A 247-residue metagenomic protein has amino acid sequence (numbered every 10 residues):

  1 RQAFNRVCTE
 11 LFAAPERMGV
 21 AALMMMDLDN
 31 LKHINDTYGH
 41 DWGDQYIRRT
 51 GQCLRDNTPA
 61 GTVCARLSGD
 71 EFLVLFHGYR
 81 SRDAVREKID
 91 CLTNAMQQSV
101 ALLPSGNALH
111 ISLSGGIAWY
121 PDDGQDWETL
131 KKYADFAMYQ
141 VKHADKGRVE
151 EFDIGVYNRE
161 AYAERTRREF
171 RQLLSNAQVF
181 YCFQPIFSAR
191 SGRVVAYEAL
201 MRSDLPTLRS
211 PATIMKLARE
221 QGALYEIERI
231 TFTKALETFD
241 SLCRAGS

Functional and structural regions predicted by a protein language model:
R1-A22, D29-P59, A65-G69, L73-V74 (+5 more regions): Conserved long alpha-helical elements within nucleotide-processing catalytic cores of c-di-GMP signaling and class III
Q2, P121, F136, Q140-C182 (+4 more regions): C-di-GMP signaling machinery
R6, S114-G116, Y139, C182 (+1 more regions): PAS-family sensory domains
V20, E128, G147, V195-E198 (+1 more regions): Short beta-strand edge/capping elements of PAS-family sensory modules
H40, R86, D90, S105 (+2 more regions): Catalytic-core segments of nucleotide cyclases and related cyclic-nucleotide turnover enzymes
A65-L67, M96-L113, K142, C243-S247: Catalytic core regions of nucleotide second-messenger enzymes
L75-V85, L103-A108, L113-L130, G155-Y157 (+2 more regions): Catalytic strand-loop-helix junctions within cyclic-nucleotide turnover domains
I230-S247: Helix C-cap/alpha-to-beta connector motif
